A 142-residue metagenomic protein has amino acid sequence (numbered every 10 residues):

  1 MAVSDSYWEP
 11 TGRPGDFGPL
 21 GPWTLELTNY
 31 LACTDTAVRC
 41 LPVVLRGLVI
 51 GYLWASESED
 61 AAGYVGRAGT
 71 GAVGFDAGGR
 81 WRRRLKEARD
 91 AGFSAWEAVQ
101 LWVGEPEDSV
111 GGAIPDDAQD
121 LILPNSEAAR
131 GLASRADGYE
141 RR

Functional and structural regions predicted by a protein language model:
V3-P22, R67-R142: Mixed-charge, Lys/Arg-enriched low-complexity segments
L25: Short, Gly/Pro- and small/polar-rich lid/capping loops
T28-A62: Amphipathic, interaction-prone secondary-structure segments
